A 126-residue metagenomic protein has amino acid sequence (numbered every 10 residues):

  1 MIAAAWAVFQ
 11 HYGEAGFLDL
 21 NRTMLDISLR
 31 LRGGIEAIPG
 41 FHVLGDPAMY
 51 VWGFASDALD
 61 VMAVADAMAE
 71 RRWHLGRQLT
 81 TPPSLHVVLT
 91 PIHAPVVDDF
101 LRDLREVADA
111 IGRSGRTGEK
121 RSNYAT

Functional and structural regions predicted by a protein language model:
M1-I2: Mobile "lid/hinge" segments at catalytic clefts and subdomain interfaces of large enzymes
A5-L29: Structural signature of PLP-dependent enzymes
A7-H11, F41-D46: Short low-complexity stretches enriched in small and charged residues
L18-N21, S28-R32, A37-P39, D46-T126: Non-catalytic terminal extensions of PLP-dependent enzymes
